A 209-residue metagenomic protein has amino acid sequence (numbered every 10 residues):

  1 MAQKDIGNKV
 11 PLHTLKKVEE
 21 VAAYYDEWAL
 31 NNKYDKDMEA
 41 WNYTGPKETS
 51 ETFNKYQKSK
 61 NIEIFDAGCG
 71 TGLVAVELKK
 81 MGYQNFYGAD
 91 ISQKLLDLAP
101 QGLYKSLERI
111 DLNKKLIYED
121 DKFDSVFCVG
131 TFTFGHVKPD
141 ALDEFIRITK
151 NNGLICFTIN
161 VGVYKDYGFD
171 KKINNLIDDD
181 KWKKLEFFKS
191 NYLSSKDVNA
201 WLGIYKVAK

Functional and structural regions predicted by a protein language model:
A2-Y56: Conserved class I S-adenosyl-L-methionine
F65-K115: Class I SAM-dependent methyltransferase SAM/SAH-binding core
L116-V126: A short acidic, Gly/Pro-enriched loop at the edge of an enzyme's catalytic core that lines a small-molecule cofactor
F127-F132, T158: Residues lining the SAM
D140-N151: A short glycine-rich, Lys/Arg-flanked "PGG" loop and its adjoining helix->strand segment in the class I
N152-N160: Conserved beta-strand signature within the Rossmann-like core of class I S-adenosyl-L-methionine
Y167-F188: Conserved Class I S-adenosyl-L-methionine
L193-K209: Core SAM-dependent methyltransferase catalytic element
